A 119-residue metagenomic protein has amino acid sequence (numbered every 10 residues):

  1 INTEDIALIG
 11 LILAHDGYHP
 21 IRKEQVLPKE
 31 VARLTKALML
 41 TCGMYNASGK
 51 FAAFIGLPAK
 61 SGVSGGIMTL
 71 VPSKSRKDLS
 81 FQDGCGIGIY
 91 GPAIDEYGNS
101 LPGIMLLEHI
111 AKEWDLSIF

Functional and structural regions predicted by a protein language model:
I1-I12: A small/polar active-site loop signature that marks catalytic segments
A14-F119: Structured C-terminal helix/loop/strand segments within mature extracytoplasmic catalytic/sensor domains
